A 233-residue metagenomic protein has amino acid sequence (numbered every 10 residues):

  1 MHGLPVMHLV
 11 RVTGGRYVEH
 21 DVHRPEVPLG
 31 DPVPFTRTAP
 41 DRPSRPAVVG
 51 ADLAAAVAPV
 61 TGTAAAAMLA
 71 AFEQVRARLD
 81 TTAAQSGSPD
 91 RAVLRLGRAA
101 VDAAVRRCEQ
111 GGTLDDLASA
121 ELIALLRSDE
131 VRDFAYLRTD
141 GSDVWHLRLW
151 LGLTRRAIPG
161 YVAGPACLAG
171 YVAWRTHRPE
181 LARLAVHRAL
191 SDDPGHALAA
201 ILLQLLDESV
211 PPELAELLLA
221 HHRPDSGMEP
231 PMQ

Functional and structural regions predicted by a protein language model:
M1-Q233: Charged, compositionally biased boundary regions
